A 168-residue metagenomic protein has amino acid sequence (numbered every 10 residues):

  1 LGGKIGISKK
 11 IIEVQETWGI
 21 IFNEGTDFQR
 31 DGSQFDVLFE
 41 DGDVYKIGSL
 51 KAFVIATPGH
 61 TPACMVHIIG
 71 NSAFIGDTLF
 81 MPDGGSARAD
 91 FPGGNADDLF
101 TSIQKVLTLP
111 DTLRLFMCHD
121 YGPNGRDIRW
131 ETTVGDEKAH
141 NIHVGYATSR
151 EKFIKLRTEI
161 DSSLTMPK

Functional and structural regions predicted by a protein language model:
L1-L50, H140: Active-site HxH/HxHxD metal-binding segment of metal-dependent hydrolases
G3-K4, G94, T101-R114, C118-K168: Accessory terminal helices/loops
I11, N71-S72, Y121: Short glycine-enriched loops at secondary-structure junctions
E13-V14, M81, P123: Active-site loop signature of alpha/beta-hydrolase-fold enzymes
Q15, V54, G125: Glycine/Thr-rich phosphate-binding loops of Rossmann-like dinucleotide-binding domains
T17-I20, A87, R126-E131: Short aromatic-enriched loop/helix-cap "lid" or pocket-rim segments at secondary-structure transitions that line
E24-Q34, A56-H60, I154-K168: Short secondary-structure transition/capping segments
F28-L113, M117: Catalytic core of the metallo-beta-lactamase
